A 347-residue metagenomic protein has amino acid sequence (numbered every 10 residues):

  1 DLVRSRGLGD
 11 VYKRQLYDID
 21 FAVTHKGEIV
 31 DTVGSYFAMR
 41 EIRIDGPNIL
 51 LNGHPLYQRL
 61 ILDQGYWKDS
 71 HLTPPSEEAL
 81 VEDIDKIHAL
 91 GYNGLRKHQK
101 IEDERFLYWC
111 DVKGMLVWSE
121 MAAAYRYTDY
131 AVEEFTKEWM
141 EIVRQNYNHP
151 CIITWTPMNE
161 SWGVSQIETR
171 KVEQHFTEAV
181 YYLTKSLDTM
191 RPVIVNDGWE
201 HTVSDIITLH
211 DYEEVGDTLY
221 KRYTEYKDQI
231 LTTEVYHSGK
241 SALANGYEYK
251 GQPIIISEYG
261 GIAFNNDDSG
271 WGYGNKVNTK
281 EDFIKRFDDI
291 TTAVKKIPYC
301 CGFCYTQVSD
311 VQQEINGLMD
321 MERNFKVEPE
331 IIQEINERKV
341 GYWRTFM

Functional and structural regions predicted by a protein language model:
R4-K97, E104, W109, G114-V117 (+7 more regions): Secreted/periplasmic carbohydrate-active enzymes, especially glycoside hydrolases
R43-P47, E102-L107, Y130-Q145, L219 (+1 more regions): Alpha-helical scaffolding within the catalytic cores of extracellular/periplasmic polymer-degrading hydrolases
Q64-A79, L90-H98, S119-E134, I152-I153 (+3 more regions): The substrate-binding groove and active-site-proximal loops of carbohydrate-active enzymes, especially glycoside
K100, A122, M158-W162, T189 (+4 more regions): Catalytic metal-binding/acid-base residues of hydrolase active sites
V112, A131-I206: Active-site neighborhood of glycoside hydrolase catalytic domains
M121-Y127, D211-T218: Short, acidic/turn-prone active-site loops that include or flank metal/cofactor- and phosphate-binding residues
C151-W155, Y182, V203, V215-M347: Substrate-binding clefts and catalytic carboxylate motifs of secreted carbohydrate-active enzymes
